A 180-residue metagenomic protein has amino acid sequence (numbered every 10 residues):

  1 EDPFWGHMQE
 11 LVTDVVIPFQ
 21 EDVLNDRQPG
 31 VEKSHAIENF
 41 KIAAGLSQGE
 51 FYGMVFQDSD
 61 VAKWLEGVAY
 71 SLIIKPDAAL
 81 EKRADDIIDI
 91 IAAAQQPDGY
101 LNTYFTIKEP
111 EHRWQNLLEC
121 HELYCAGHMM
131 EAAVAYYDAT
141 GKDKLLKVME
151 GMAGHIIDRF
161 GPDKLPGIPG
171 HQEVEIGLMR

Functional and structural regions predicted by a protein language model:
E1-R180: Glycan-recognition and catalytic cores of secretory/periplasmic carbohydrate-active enzymes
